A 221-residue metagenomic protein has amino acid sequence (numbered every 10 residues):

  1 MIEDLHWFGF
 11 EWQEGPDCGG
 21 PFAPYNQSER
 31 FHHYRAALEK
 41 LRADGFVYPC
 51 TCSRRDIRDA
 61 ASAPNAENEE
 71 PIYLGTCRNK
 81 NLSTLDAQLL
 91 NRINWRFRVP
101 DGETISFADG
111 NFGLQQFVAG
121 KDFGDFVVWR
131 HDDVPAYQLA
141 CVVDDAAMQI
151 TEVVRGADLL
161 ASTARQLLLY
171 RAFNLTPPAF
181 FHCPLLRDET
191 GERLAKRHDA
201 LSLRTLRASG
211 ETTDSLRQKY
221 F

Functional and structural regions predicted by a protein language model:
M1-A66, A157-D158, S162-L175: N-terminal Rossmann-like or analogous alpha/beta NTP/dinucleotide-binding catalytic cores that position adenine
D4-Q13, A43, Y73-L85, S209-T212: Short, basic, helix/turn surface patches
G20, P24-S28, A179-L185, K196 (+1 more regions): Noncatalytic linker/hinge segments flanking ATPase motor cores
P49, R54-A195, S202-R207: Active-site cores that bind ATP or allylic diphosphates and position pyrophosphate for catalysis
A208-F221: Extended, charge-rich low-complexity interaction segments
